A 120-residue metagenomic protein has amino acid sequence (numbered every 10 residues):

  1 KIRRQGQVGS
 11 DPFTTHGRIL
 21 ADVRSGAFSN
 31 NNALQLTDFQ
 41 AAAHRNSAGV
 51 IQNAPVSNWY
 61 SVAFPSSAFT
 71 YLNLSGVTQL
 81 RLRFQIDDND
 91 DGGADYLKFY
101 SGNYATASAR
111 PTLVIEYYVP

Functional and structural regions predicted by a protein language model:
K1-I2, V62, L82, L113: Residue-level detector of buried hydrophobic side-chain packing in well-ordered secondary-structure elements
R3-G76: Beta-strand-rich interaction/scaffold domains
S67-P120: Proprotein-processing/basic-patch segments
